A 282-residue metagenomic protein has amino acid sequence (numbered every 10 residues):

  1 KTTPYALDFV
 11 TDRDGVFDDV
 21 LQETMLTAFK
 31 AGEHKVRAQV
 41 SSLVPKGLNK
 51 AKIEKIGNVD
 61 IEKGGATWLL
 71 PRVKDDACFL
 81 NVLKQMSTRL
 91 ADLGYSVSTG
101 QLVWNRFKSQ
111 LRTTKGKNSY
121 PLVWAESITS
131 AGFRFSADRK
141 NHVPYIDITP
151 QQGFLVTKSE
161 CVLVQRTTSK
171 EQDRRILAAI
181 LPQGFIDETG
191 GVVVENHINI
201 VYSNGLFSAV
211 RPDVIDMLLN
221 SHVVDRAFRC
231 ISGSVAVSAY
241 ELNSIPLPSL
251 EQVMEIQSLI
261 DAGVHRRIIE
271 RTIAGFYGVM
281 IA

Functional and structural regions predicted by a protein language model:
K1-S96: Signature of N6-adenine DNA methyltransferases within the class I
D76-S258, A262, R266-I281: Polybasic, glycine- and aromatic-enriched phosphate-binding surface used to engage nucleic acids
